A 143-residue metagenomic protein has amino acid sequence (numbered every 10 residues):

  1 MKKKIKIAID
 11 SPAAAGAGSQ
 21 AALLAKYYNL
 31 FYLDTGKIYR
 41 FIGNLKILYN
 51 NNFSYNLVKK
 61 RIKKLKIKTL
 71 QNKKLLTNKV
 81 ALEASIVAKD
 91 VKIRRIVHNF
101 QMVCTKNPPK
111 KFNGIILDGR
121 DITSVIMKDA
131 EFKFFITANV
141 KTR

Functional and structural regions predicted by a protein language model:
K2-I7, F112: Pre-Walker A (Motif I) flank of P-loop NTPase domains
I7-A25: Glycine-rich phosphate-binding P-loop
A25-T35, L48-N52: Post-Walker A helix-loop "phosphate-sensing" segment adjacent to the P-loop in P-loop NTPases
T35-I38, I136: Generic beta-sheet signal
I38-N113, D121-M127, K141-T142: ATP-dependent small-molecule kinase phosphotransfer cores that center on conserved nucleotide phosphate-binding segments
K128-F132: Short glycine-/polar-rich loops that comprise or flank the Walker A/P-loop and associated switch/sensor motifs
K133-I136, V140-K141: Glycine-rich phosphate-binding loops of nucleotide-dependent enzymes
